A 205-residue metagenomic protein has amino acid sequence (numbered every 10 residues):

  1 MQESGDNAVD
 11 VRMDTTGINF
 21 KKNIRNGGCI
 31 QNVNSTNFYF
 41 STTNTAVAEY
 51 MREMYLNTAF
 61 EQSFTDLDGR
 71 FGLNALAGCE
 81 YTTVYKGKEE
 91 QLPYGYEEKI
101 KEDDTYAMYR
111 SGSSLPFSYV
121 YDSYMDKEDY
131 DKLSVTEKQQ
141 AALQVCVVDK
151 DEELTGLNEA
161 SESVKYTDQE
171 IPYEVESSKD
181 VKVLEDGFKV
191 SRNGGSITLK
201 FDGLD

Functional and structural regions predicted by a protein language model:
M1-D205: Soluble catalytic regions of membrane-associated enzymes that act on cell-envelope and secretory-pathway components
